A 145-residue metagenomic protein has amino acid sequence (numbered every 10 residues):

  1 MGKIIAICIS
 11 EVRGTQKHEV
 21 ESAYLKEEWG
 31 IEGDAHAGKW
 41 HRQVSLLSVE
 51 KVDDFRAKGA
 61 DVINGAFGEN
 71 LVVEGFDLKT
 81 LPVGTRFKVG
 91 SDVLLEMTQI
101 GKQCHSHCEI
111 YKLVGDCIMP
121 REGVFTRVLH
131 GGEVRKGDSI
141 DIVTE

Functional and structural regions predicted by a protein language model:
M1-E145: Metal-cofactor-dependent catalytic cores
